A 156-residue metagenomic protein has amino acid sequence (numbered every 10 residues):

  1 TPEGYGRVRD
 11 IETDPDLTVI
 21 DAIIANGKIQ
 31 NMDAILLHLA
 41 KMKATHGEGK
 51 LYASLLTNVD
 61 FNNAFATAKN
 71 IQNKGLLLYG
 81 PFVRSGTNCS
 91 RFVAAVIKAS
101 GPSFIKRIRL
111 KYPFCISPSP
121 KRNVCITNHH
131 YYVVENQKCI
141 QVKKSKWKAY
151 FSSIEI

Functional and structural regions predicted by a protein language model:
T1-L78, Q141, K146-I156: Non-catalytic ligand/cofactor/substrate-binding and regulatory segments of enzyme domains
K69-I156: Activation targets extended, charge/polar-rich intrinsically disordered C-terminal tails
